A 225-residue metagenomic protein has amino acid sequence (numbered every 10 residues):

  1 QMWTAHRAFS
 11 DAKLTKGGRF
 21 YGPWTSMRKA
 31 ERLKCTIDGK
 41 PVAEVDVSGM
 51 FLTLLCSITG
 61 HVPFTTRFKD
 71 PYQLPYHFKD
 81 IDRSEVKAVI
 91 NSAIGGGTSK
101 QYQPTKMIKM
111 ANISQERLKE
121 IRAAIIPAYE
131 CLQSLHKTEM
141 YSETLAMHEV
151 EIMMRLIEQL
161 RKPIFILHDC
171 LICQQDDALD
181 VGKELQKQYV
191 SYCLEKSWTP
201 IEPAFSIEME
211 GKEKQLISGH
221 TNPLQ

Functional and structural regions predicted by a protein language model:
Q1-L33, G39-K40, P203-Q225: Non-catalytic nucleic-acid-binding interfaces of large nucleic-acid enzymes and RNP effectors
G22-E139: Helical catalytic core of nucleic-acid polymerases
T25-A30, M154-K162: Short amphipathic beta-strand starts and helix->beta connectors
D46-V47, I90, P163-Q175: Catalytic palm active-site di-aspartate
F51-I58, Q175-E184: A short acidic (Asp/Glu
G97-Y102, A178-Q225: C-terminal polymerase-core module
S142-L160: Short amphipathic alpha-helix segments
